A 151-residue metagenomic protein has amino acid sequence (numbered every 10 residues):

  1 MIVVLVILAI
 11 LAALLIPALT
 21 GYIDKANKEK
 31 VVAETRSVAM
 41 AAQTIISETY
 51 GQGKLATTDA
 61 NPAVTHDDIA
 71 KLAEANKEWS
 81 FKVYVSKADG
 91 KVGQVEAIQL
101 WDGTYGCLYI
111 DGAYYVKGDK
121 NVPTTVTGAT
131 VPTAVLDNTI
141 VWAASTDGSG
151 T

Functional and structural regions predicted by a protein language model:
M1-T20: N-terminal single-pass transmembrane signal-anchor helix
L8, Y22, I45-T49: Short hydrophobic alpha-helical module
L15-V31: Sec-dependent signal peptide cleavage junction
N27-Q52: Membrane-proximal N-terminal amphipathic helix
S37-A39, Q43, L55-D68, A73 (+1 more regions): N-terminal non-globular leader segments, chiefly Sec-dependent signal peptides
G53-T125: Extracellular/periplasmic head regions of type IV pilus-like filament subunits
Y109-T151: Low-complexity, S/T/G/P-rich flexible repeat/linker segments used as non-globular hinges and stalks within
